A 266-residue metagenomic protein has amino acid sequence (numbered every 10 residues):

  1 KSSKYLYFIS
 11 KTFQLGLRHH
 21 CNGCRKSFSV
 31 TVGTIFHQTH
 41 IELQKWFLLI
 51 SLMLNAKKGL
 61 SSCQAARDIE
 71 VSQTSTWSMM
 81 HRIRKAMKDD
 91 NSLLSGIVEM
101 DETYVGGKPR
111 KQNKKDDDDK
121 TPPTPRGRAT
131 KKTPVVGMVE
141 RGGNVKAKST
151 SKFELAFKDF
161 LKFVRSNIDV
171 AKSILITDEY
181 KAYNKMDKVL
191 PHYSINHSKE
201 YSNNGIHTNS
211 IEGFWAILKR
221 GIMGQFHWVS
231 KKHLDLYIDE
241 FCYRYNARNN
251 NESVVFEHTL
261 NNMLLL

Functional and structural regions predicted by a protein language model:
K1-L266: Residue-level recognition of single "structural anchor" positions that define or cap local secondary structure
